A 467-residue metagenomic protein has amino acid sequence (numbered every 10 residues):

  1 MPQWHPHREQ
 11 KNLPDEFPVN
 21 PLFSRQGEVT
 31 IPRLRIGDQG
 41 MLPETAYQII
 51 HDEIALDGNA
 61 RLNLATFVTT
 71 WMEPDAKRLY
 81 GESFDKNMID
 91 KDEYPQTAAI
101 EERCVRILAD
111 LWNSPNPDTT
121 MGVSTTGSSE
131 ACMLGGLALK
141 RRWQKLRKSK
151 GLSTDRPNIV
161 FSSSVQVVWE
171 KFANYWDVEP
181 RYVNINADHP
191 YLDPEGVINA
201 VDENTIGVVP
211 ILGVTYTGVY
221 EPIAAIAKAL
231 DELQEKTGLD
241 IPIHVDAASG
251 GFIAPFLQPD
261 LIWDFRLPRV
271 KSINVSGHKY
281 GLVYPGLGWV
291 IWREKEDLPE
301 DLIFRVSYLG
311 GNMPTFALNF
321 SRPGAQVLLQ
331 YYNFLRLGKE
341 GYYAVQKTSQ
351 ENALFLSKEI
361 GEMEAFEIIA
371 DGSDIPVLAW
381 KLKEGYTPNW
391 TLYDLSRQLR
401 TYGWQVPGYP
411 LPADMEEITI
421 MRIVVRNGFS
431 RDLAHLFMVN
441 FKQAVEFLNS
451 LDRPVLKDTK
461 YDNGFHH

Functional and structural regions predicted by a protein language model:
M1-T119, G403-V406, M421, V439-F441 (+1 more regions): N-terminal entrance/gating region of PLP-dependent enzymes' catalytic architecture
Q10-L13, F17, T126-D301, L309: Conserved PLP-enzyme active-site core in the AAT-like
D118-T119, T154, A370-V377, E416-I420: Short Gly/Ser/Thr- and Asp/Glu-enriched loop/turn motifs at secondary-structure junctions
L233, M415-H467: PLP-dependent enzyme catalytic core of the Aspartate aminotransferase-like
L239, P255-P259, W263-I375, K381-Y386: Active-site C-terminal subdomain of aminotransferase-like
P376-N389, G403-M438: Conserved PLP-binding active-site segment of the aspartate aminotransferase-like
T391-R400, F437-K442: Short amphipathic alpha-helices in soluble, non-transmembrane regions that often serve as interface/regulatory elements
L399-P407, K442-N449: A common structural junction motif
